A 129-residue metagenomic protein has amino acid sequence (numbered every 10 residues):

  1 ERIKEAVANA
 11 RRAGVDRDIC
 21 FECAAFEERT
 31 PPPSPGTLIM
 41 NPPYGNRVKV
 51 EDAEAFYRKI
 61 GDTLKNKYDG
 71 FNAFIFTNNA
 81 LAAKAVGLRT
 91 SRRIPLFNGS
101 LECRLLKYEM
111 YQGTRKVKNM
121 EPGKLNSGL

Functional and structural regions predicted by a protein language model:
E1-L129: Class I S-adenosyl-L-methionine-dependent methyltransferase catalytic core
